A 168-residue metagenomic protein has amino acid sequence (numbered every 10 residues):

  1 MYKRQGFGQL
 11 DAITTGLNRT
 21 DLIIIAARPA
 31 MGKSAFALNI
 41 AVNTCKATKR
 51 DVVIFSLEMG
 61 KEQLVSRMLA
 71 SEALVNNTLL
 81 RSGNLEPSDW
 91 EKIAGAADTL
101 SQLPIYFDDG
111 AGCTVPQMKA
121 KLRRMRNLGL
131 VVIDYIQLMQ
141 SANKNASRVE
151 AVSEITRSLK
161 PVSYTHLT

Functional and structural regions predicted by a protein language model:
M1-Q5, T165-T168: Conserved small/polar residues in nucleotide/adenosyl-binding loops
G8-G16: Pre-Walker A adenine-sensing motif
A12, A35, N39, N43-N127 (+1 more regions): Cytosolic-facing regulatory segments adjacent to core modules
R19-I23: Pre-Walker A (Motif I) flank of P-loop NTPase domains
R28: P-loop (Walker A) phosphate-binding loop of NTP-binding proteins
G32: Conserved glycine(s) of the Walker
A151-L167: Substrate-engagement module of ASCE P-loop NTPases
